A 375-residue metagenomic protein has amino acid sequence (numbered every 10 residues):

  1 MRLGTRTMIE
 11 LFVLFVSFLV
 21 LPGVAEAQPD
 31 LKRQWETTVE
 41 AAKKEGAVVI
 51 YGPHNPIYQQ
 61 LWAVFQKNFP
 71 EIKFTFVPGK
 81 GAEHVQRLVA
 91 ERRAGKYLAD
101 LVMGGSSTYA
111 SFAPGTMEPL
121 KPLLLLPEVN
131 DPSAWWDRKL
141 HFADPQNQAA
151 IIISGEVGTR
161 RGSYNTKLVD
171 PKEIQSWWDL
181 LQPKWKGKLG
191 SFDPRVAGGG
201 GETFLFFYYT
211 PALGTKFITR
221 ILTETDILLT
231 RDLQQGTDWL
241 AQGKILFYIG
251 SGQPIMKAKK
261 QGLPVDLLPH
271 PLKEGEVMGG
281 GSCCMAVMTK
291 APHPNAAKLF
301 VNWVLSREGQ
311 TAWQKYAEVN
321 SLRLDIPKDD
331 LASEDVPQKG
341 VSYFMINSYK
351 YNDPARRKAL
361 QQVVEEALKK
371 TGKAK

Functional and structural regions predicted by a protein language model:
I9-P22: Bacterial N-terminal signal peptides
L31, G340-K375: Conserved C-terminal helix/tail region of periplasmic/extracytoplasmic solute-binding proteins
K32-K43, P53-K73: Short, polar/charged alpha-helical segment
Y51-A63, T75-V89, Y97-K244: Extracytoplasmic ligand-binding site segments that recognize negatively charged/polar headgroups
T108-F112, L246-D266: A ligand-binding cleft/hinge motif common to bilobed small-molecule-binding domains
R161-L168, L205-Y209, G280-H293, A312-K315: A bilobed periplasmic-binding-protein/Venus flytrap-type ligand-binding module shared by bacterial periplasmic
I218-T223, L228-T230, G262-A291: Periplasmic-binding protein-like
C283-S348: Mature extracytoplasmic/periplasmic domains
